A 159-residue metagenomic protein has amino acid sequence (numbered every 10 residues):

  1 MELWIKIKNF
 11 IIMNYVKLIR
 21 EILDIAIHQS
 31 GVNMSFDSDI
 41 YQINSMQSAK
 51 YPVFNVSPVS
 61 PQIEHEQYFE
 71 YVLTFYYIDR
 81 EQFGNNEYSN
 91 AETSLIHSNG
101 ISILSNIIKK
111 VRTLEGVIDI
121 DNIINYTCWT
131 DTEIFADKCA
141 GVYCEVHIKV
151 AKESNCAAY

Functional and structural regions predicted by a protein language model:
E2-Y68, L114-V117, Y159: Small/polar-rich, solvent-exposed N-terminal microdomains that initiate assembly or binding
I12-Q29, E66-E70, Y77-I108: Extracellular/virion structural assembly segments
N33-A91, D121-A140: Short, solvent-exposed beta-alpha or beta-beta edge segments that form flexible loop/patches at the rim of ligand
N85-E87, N155-Y159: Short, charged, solvent-exposed linker or helix-capping segments at domain edges/interfaces that act as flexible hinges
S105-V117: Acidic, metal/cofactor-coordinating or nucleic-acid-engaging core segments within structured domains
E115-N122, S154: Long, hydrophobic, amphipathic alpha-helical segments used as structural scaffolds
T130-C156: Glycine-rich, aromatic-bearing surface loops/beta-hairpins
